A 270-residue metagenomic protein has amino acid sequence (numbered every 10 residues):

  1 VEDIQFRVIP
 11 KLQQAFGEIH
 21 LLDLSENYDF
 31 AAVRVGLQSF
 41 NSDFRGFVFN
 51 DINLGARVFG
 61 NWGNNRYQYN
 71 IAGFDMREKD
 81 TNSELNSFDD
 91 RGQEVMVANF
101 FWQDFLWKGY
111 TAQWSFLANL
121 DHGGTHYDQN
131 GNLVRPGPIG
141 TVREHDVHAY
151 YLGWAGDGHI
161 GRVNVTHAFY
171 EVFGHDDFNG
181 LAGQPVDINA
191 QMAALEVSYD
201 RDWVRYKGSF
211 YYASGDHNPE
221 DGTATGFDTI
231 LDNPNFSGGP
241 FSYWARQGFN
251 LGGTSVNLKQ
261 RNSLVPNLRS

Functional and structural regions predicted by a protein language model:
I4-I9, N27: Extended ligand-binding groove/face enriched in aromatic
Q5-R7, E144-H145, L258-K259: Short Gly/Pro-enriched turn/cap motifs at secondary-structure boundaries
R7-L12, N53: Generic alpha-helix structural propensity
L12, F16-E18: Gram-negative (and chloroplast) outer-membrane scaffold detector with strong preference for beta-barrel transmembrane
A15, N27-V33, Q38-A224, P266-S270: Signature for the C-terminal beta-barrel architecture of outer-membrane proteins
H20-N27: Alpha-helix termini
G215-S270: C-terminal structural cap/anchor segments
